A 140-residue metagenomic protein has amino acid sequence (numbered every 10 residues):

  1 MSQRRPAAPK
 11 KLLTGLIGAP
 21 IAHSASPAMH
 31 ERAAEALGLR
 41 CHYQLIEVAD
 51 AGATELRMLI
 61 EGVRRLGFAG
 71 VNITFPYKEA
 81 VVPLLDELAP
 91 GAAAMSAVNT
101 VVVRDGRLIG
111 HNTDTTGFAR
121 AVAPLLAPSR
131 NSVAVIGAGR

Functional and structural regions predicted by a protein language model:
R4-L126: Phosphate/diphosphate ligand-binding glycine-rich loop within oxidoreductases
G15, A134-I136: Conserved beta-strand elements of the Class I
A19, G137-G139: Glycine-rich Rossmann-fold phosphate-binding loop(s) that bind the pyrophosphate of adenine dinucleotide cofactors
R130: Nucleotide and nucleotide-moiety/phosphate-recognizing core
